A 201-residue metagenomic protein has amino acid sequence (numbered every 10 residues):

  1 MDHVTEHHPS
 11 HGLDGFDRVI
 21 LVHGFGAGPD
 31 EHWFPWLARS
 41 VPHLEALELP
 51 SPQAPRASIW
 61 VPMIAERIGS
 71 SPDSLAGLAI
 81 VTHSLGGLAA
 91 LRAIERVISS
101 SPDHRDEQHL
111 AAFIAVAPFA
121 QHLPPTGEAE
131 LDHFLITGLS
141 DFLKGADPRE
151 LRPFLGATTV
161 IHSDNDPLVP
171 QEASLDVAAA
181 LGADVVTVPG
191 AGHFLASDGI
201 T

Functional and structural regions predicted by a protein language model:
P9, G15-L75, H193: Active-site catalytic motif of lipid deacylating hydrolases and related acyltransferases
G24, E48-P52, F113-L123: Active-site nucleophile loop of the alpha/beta-hydrolase fold
H43-E45, A179-F194: Catalytic histidine neighborhood in serine/cysteine hydrolases with alpha/beta-hydrolase-type architecture
I59, A196-T201: Post-His helix in hydrolase/transferase enzymes
V81-L91: Gly/Ala-rich beta-loop-alpha elbow adjacent to hydrolase catalytic centers
F154-L155, T159-H162, D166: Short beta-strand/loop motif that positions the catalytic acidic residue of the alpha/beta-hydrolase fold
P167-A173: Conserved alpha/beta-hydrolase "acid-adjacent" motif
